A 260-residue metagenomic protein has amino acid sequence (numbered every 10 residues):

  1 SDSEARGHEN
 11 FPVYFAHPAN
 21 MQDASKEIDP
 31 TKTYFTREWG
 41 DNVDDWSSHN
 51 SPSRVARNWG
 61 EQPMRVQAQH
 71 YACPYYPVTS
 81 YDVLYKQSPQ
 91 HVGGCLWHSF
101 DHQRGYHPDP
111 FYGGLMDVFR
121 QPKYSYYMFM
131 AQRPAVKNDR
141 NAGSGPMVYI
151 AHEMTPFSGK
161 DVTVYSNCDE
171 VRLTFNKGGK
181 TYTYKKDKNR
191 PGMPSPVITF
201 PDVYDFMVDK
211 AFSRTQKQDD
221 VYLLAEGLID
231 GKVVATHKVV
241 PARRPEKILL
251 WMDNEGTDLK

Functional and structural regions predicted by a protein language model:
S1-S125, D139-H152: Substrate-binding/catalytic cleft of secreted carbohydrate-active enzymes, primarily glycoside hydrolases
M130-R172, R243-L259: Surface beta-strand/loop "capping" patches
T155-F157, K210, Y222: Repeat-blade elements of multi-bladed beta-propeller folds
F175-T181, D230: Change "in extracellular beta-sheet-rich domains … of secreted and cell-surface proteins" to "in beta-sheet-rich domains
K180-M193, V197: Solvent-exposed serine/threonine-rich low-complexity stretches and specific carbohydrate-binding patches
V203-D219: Surface-exposed, short loops/turns at beta-strand junctions within beta-sandwich domains
K217-G231: Short, aromatic- and glycine-rich surface loops/edge beta-strands on solvent-exposed regions
G231-R244: Edge beta-strands of extracellular beta-sandwich domains
